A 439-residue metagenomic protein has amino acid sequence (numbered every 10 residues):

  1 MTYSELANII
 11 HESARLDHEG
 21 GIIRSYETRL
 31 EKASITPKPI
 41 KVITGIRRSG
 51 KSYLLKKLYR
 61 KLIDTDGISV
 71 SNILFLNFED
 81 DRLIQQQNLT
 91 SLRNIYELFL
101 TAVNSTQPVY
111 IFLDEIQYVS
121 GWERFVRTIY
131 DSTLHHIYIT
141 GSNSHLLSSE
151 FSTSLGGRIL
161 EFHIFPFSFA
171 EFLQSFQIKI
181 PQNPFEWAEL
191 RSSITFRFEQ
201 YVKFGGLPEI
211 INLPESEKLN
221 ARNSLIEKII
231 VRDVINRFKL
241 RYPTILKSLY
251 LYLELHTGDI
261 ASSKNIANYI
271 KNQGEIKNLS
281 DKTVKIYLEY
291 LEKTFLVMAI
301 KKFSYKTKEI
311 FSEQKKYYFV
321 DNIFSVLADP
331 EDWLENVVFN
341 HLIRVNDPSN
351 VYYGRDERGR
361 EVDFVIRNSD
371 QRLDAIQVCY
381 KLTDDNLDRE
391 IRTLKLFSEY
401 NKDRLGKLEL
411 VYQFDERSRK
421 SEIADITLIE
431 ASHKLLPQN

Functional and structural regions predicted by a protein language model:
M1-E31: N-terminal pre-Walker A segment at the start of P-loop NTPase domains
T2-L6, E150-D259: Interdomain motor-coupling "hinge/lid" segment immediately C-terminal to the ATP-binding subdomain of NTP-driven enzymes
I43: Hydrophobic anchor at the beta1->P-loop junction of P-loop NTPases
K51: Conserved lysine of the Walker
L54: Hydrophobic positions on the alpha1 helix immediately C-terminal to the Walker A/P-loop
F75-T106: Short glycine-rich substrate-engagement loop in P-loop NTPases that contacts/grips substrate
E215-L373: Accessory nucleic acid-recognition modules appended to NTPase machines
Q413-N439: Domain-level recognition of nuclease-like catalytic cores that cleave nucleotide substrates
